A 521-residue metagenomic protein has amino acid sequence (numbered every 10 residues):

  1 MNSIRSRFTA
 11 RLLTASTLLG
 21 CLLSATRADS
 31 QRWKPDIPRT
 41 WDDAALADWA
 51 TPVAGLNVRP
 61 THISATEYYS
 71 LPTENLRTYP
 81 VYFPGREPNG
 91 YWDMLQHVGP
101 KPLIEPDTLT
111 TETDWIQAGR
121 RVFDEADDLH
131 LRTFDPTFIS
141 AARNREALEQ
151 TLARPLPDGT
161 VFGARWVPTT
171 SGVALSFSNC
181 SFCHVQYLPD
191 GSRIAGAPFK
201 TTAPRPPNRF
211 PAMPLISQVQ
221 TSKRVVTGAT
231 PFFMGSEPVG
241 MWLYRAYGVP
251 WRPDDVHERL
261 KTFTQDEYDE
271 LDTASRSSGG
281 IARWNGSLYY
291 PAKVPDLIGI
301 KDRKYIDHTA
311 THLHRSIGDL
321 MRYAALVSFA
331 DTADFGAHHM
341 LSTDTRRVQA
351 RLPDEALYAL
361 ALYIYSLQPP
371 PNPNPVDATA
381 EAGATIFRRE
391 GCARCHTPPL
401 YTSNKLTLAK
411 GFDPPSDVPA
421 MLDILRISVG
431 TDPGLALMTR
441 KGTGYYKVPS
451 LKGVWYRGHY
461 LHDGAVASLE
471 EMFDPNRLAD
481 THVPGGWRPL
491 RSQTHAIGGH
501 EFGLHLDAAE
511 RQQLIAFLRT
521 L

Functional and structural regions predicted by a protein language model:
N2-L13: Bacterial N-terminal signal peptides that target proteins for export
T14-C21: Bacterial N-terminal signal peptides
A28-L521: Periplasmic c-type cytochrome electron-transfer domains
